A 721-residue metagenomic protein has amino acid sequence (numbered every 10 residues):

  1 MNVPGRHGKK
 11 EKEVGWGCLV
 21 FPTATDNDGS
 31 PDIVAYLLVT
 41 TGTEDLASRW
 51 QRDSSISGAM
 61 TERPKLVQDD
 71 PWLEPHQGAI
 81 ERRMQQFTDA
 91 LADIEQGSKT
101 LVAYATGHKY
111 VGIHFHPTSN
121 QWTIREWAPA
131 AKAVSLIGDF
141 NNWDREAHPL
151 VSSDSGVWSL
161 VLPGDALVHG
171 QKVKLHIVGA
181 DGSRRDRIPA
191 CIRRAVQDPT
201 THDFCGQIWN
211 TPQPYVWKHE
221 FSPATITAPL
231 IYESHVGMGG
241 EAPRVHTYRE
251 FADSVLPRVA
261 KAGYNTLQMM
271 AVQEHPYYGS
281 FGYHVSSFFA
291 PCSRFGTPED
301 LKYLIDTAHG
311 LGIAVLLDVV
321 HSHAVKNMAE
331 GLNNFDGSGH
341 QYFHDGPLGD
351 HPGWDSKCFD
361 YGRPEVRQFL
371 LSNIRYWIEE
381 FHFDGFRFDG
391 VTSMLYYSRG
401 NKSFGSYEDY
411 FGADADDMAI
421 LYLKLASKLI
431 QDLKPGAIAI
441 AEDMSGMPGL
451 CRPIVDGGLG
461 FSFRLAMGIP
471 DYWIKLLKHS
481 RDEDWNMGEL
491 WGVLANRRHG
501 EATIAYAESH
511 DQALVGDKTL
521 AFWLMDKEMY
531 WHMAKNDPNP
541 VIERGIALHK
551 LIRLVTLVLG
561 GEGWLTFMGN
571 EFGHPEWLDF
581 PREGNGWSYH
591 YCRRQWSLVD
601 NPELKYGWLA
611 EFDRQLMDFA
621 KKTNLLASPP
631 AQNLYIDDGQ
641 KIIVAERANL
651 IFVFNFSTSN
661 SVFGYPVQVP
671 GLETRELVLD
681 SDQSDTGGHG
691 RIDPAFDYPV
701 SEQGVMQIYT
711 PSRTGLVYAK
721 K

Functional and structural regions predicted by a protein language model:
W50-Y232, Y248-G263, V541-K550, V555 (+2 more regions): Carbohydrate-interacting/catalytic domains
A195-V196, Q213-I231, H235-A415, D697-Q703 (+1 more regions): Substrate-binding/active-site clefts of carbohydrate-active enzymes
V255-R258, D300, L304, V366-W377 (+4 more regions): Alpha-helical packing segments of well-folded alpha/beta enzyme cores
H382-D384, K402-C592, K621-N624, S628-A631 (+2 more regions): Conserved alpha/beta catalytic core and glycan-binding cleft of carbohydrate-active enzymes
